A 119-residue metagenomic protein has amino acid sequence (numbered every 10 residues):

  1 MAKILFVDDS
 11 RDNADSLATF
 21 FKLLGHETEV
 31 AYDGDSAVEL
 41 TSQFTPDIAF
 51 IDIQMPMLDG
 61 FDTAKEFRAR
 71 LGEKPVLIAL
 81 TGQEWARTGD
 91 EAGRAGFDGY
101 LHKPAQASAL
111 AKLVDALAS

Functional and structural regions predicted by a protein language model:
R11-E29: Two-component/phosphorelay signaling modules centered on CheY-like receiver
A31-D35: Conserved Asp/Asn-Gly motif in the active-site loop of CheY-like receiver
F44-F50: Active-site beta3 strand of CheY-like receiver
M55: Receiver (REC) domain active-site loop signature in two-component systems and cognate sites in sensor histidine kinases
A105-V114: C-terminal output helix
